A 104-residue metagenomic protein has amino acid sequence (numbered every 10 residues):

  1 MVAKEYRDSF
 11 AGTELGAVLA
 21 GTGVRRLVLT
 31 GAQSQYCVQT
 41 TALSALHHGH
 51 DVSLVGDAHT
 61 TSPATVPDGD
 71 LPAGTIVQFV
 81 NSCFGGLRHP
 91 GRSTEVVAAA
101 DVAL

Functional and structural regions predicted by a protein language model:
M1-L104: Active-site-adjacent betaalpha module
